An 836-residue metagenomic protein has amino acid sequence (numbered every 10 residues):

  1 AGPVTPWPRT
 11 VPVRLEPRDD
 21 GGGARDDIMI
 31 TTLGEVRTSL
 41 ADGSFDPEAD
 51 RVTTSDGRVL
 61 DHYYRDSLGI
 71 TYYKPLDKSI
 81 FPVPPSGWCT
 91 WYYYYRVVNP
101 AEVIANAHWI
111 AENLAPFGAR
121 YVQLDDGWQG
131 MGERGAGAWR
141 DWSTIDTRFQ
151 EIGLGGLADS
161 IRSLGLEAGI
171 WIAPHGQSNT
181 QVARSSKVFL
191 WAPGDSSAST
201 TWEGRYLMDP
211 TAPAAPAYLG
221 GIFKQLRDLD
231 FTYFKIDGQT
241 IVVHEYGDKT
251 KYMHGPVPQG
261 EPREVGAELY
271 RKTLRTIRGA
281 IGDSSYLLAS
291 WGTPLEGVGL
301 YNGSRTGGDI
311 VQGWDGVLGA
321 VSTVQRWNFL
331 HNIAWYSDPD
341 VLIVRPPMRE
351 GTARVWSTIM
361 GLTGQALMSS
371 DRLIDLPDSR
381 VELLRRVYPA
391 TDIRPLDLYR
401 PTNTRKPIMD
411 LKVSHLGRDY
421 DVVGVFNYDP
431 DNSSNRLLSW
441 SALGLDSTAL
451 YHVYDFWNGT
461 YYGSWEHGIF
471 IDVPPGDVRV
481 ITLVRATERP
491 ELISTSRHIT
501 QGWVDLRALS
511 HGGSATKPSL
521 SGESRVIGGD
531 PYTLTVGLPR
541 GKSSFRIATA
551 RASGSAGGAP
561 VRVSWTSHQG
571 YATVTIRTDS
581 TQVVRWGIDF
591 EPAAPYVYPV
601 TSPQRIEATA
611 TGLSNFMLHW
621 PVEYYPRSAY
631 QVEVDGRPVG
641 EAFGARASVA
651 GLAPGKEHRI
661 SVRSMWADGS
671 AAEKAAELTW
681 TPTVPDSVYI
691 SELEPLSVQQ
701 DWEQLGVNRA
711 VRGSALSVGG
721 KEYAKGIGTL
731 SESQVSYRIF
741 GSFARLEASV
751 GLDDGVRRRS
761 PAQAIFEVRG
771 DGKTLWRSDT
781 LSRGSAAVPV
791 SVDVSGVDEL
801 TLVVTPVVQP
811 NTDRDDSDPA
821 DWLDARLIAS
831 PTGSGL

Functional and structural regions predicted by a protein language model:
A1-V4, P8-E16, D20-D27, Y121-M348 (+1 more regions): Aromatic- and carboxylate-enriched substrate-binding clefts and catalytic-loop regions of carbohydrate-active enzymes
A1-Y121, D146, Y233: Carbohydrate-recognition beta-sandwich/jelly-roll modules in extracellular/periplasmic carbohydrate-active proteins
R18-G23, L33, T38-S55, S86-C89 (+1 more regions): Active-site-proximal substrate-binding groove within the catalytic cores of carbohydrate-active enzymes
G463-W503, H568-A594: C-terminal beta-strand-rich structural cap/linker in extracellular carbohydrate-active enzymes
I471-V473, I576-T578, V649-P654, I739 (+1 more regions): Short, flexible loop/turn segments at beta-strand junctions in immunoglobulin-like and fibronectin type III
P595-Y625, P654, A672-T683: Pro/Thr/Ser/Gly-rich low-complexity, intrinsically disordered linker/stalk tracts
T601, I606, A642, A676 (+1 more regions): Gly-Asp-aromatic-enriched flexible segments
V649-D668: Beta-strand-rich modules
